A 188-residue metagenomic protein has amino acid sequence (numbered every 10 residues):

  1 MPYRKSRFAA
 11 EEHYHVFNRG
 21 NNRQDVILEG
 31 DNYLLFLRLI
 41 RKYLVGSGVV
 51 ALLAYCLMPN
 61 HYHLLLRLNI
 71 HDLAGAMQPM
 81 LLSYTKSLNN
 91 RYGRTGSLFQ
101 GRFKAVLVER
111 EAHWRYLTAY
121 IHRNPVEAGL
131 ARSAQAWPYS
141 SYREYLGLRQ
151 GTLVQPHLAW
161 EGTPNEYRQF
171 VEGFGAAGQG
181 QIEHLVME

Functional and structural regions predicted by a protein language model:
M1-Y14, N18-A54, M58, R67-E188: Short Pro-Cys-Gly-centered "Cys-loop" motif that presents a nucleophilic cysteine in a tight turn
